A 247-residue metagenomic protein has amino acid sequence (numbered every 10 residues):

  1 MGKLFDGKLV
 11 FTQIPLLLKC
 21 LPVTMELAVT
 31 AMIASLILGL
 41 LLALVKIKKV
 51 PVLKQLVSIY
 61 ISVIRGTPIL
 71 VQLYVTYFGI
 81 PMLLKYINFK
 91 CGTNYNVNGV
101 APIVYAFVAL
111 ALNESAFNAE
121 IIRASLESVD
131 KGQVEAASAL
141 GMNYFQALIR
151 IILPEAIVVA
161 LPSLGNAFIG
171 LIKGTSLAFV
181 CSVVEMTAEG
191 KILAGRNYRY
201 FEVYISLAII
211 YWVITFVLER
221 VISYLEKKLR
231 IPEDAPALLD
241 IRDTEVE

Functional and structural regions predicted by a protein language model:
M1-E247: Transmembrane alpha-helices and adjacent helix-loop boundaries
